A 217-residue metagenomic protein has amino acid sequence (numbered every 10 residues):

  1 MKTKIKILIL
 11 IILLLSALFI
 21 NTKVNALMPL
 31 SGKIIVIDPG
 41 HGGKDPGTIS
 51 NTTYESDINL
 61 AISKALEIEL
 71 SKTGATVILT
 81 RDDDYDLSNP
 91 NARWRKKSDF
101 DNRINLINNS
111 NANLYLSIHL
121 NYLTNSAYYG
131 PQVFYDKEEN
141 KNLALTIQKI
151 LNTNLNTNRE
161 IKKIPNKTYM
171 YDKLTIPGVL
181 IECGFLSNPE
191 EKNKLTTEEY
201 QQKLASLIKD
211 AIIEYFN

Functional and structural regions predicted by a protein language model:
M1-I11: N-terminal Sec-pathway targeting helices
K4, F19-L30, T53, D57-N217: Active-site-proximal helix/loop segments of hydrolytic enzymes
I11-A17: Bacterial N-terminal signal peptides
K33-T52: Short glycine-rich His-centered loop
